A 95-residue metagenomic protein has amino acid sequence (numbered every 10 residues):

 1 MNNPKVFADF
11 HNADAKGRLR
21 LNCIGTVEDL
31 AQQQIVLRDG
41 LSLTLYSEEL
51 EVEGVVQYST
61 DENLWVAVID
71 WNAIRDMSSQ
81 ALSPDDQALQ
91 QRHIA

Functional and structural regions predicted by a protein language model:
N2, L64-A95: Glycine- and charge-enriched low-complexity intrinsically disordered segments
V6-G25: Short, basic/aromatic beta-hairpin or loop at an interaction surface
C23-Q33: Short alpha-helix capping/helix-loop boundary micro-motifs
V36-L37: Short, well-ordered loop/turn sites that connect or cap secondary structure elements
L50-T60: Short beta-strand-centered aromatic/proline hotspots
